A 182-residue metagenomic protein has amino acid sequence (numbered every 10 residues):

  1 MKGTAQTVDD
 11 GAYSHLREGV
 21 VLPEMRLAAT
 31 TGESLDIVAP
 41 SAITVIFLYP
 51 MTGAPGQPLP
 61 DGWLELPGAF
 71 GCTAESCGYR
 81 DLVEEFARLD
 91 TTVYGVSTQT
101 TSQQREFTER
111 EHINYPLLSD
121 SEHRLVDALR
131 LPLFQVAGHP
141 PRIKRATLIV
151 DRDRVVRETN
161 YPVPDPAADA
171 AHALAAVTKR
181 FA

Functional and structural regions predicted by a protein language model:
M1-A182: Chalcogenol-based redox active-site neighborhoods
